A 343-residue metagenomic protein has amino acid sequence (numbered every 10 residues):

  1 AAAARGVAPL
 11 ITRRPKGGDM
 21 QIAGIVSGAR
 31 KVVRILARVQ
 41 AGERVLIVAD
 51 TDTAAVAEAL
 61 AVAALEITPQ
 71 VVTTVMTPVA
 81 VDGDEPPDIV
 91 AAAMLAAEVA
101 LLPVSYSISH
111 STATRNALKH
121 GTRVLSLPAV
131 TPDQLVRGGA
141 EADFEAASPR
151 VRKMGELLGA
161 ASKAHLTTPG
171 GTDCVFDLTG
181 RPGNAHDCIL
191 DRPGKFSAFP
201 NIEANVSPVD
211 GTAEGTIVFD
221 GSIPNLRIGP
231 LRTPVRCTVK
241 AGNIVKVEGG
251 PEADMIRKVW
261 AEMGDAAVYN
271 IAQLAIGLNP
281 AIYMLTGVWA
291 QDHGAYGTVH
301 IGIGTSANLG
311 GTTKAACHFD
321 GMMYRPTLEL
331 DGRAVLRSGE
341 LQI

Functional and structural regions predicted by a protein language model:
A1-P9: Compositionally biased, low-complexity flexible segments
I11-I228, R232, T238-K240, D265 (+1 more regions): Active-site bordering "gate/hinge" segments that shape substrate access to catalytic or cofactor-binding pockets
T179, G249-G250, G304, E340: Surface loops and adjacent helix of pleckstrin homology
I223-N225, E252-D254, A281-I282: Short, catalytically relevant binding-site loops at active-site mouths
T233-E252: Conserved SET/PR-domain catalytic core that frames the SAM/AdoMet-binding pocket
K246, G250-G277: C-terminal, non-catalytic macromolecule-binding modules
A266-R325: Cysteine/selenocysteine-centered motifs that mediate thiol-based redox chemistry or coordinate metal-sulfur cofactors
